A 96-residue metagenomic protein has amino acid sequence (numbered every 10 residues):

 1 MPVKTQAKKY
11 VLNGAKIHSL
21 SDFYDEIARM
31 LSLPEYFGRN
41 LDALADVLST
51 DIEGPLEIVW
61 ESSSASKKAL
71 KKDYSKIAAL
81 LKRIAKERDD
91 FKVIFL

Functional and structural regions predicted by a protein language model:
M1-L96: Positively charged, polar, low-complexity stretches
